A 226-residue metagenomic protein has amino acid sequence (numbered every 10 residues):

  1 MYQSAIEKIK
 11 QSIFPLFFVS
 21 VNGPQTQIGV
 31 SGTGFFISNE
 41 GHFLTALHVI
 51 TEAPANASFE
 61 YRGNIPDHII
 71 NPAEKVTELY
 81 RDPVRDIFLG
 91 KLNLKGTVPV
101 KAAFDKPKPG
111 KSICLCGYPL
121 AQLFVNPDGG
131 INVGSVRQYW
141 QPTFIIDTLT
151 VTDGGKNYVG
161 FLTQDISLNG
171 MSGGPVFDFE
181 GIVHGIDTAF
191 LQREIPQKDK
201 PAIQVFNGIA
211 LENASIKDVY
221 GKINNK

Functional and structural regions predicted by a protein language model:
M1-F35, F43-A46, T77, R85-F88 (+1 more regions): N-terminal activation segment of mature serine protease catalytic domains
F18, L47, G117, E180 (+1 more regions): Conserved "cap/hinge" positions at secondary-structure junctions
G29-S31, S38-V84, L89: Catalytic-histidine neighborhood of serine endopeptidases, predominantly the chymotrypsin-like S1/PA family
F35-F36, I166-T188: Catalytic nucleophile loop of clan PA
L79-R85, K91, G96-K101, G160-G173: Contiguous, well-folded functional domains in the mature portion of proteins
P99-V159, I166-M171, D187-P201: Flexible, gly/ser-rich surface segments that form the specificity/activation loops bordering the active-site cleft
F177-K226: C-terminal subregion of chymotrypsin/trypsin-like serine protease catalytic domains
